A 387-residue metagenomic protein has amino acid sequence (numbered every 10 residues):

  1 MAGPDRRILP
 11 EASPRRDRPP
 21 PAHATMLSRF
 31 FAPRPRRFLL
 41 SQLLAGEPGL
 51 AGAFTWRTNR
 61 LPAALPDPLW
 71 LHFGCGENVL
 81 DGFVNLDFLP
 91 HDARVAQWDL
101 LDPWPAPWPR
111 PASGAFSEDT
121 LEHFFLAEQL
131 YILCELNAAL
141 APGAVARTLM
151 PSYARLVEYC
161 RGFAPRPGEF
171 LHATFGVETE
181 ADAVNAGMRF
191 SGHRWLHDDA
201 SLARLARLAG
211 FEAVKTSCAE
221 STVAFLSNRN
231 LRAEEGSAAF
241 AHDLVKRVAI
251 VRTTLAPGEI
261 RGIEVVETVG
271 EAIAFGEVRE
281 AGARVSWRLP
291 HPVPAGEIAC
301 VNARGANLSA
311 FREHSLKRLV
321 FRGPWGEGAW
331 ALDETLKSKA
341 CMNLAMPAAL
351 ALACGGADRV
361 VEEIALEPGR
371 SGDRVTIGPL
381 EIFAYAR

Functional and structural regions predicted by a protein language model:
M1-P66: Membrane-proximal basic amphipathic "stem/tether" segments
P66-E158, H242-R247: Conserved SAM-binding loop
E128-Y131, E135-A141, V145-V245: S-adenosyl-L-methionine-dependent methyltransferase catalytic module, highlighting the catalytic core
V248-P292, F311-H314, W325-G326, A331 (+2 more regions): Glycan-recognition and processing domains
V285-H314, L319, M342-M346, L350 (+1 more regions): Extra-cytoplasmic beta-strand recognition segments
I298, L350-E367: Noncatalytic modules at the cell exterior or secretory-pathway interfaces, chiefly beta-strand-rich lectin/adhesion
P324-A357: Extracellular carbohydrate recognition and processing domains and analogous Trp-centered ligand-binding platforms
